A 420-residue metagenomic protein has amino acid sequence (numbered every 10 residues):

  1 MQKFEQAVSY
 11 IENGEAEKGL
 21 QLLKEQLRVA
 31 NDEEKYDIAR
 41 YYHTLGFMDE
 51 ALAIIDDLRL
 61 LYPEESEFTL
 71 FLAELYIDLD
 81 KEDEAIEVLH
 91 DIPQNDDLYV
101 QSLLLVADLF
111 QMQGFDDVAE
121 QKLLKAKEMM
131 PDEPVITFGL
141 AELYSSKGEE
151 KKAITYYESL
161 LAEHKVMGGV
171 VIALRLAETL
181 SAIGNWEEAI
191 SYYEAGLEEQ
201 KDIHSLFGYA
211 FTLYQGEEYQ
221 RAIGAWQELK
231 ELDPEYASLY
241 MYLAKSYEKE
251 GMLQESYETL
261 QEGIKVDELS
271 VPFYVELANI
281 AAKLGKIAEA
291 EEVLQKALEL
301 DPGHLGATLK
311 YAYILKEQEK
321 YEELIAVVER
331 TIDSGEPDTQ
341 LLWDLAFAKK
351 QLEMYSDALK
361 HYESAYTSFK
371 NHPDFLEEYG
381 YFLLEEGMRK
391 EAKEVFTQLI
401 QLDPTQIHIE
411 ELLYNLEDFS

Functional and structural regions predicted by a protein language model:
E12, T44-L45, D78, M112-Q113 (+9 more regions): Register position in tetratricopeptide repeats
A16-E17, M48, E82, D116 (+8 more regions): TPR-repeat structural position
E25-Q26, D57-L58, D91-I92, K125-A126 (+8 more regions): Canonical positions in the second alpha-helix
V29, L61, Q94-N95, M129 (+8 more regions): Structural marker of alpha-solenoid helical repeat scaffolds
E34-K35, F68, S102, I136 (+8 more regions): TPR alpha-solenoid repeat register
